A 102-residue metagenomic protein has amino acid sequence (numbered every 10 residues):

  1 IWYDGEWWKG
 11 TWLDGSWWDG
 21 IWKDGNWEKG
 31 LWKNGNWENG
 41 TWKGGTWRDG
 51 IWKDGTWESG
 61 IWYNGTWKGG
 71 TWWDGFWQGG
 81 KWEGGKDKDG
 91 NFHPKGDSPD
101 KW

Functional and structural regions predicted by a protein language model:
I1-W102: Extended beta-solenoid/beta-helix repeat architectures
